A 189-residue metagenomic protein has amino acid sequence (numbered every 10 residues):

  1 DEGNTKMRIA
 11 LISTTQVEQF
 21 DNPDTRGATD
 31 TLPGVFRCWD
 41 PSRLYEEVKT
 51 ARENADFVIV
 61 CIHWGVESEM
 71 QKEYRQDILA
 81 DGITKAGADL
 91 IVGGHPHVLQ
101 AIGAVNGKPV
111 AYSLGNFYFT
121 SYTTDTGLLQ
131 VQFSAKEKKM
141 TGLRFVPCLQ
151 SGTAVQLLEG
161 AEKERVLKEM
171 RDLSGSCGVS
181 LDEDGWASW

Functional and structural regions predicted by a protein language model:
D1-W189: Acidic, metal/ion-coordinating pockets
